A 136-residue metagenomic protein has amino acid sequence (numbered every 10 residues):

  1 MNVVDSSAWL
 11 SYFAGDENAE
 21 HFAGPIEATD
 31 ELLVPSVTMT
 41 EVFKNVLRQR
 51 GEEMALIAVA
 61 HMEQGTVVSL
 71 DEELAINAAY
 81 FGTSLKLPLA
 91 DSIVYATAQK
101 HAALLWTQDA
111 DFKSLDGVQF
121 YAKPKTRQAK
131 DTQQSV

Functional and structural regions predicted by a protein language model:
M1, Y95-V136: Acidic, PIN/NYN-like endoribonuclease modules and their adjacent C-terminal/linker elements
V3-V4, A8, H21-R48, T66-L70: PIN/NYN-family metal-dependent endoribonuclease catalytic core
W9-L10, M39, A75, F112-K113: A generic structural signal for short hydrophobic patches within well-formed alpha-helices
Y12-F13, N45, L115, K123: Residues that scaffold the ATP/ADP-binding catalytic core of kinase and kinase-like folds
A28-T29, Q64-G65, H101, L115: Structured helix-beta-strand junction loops
V67-Q108: Active-site neighborhoods of divalent-metal-dependent phosphate/nucleic-acid chemistry enzymes
